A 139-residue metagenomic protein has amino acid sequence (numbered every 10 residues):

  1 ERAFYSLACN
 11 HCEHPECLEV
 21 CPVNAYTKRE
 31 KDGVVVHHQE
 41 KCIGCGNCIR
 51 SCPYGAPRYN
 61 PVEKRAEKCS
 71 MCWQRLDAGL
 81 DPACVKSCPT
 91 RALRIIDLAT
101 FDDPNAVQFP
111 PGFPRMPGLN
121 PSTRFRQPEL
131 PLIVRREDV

Functional and structural regions predicted by a protein language model:
E1-V139: Non-ligating segments of multi-cofactor redox enzymes
